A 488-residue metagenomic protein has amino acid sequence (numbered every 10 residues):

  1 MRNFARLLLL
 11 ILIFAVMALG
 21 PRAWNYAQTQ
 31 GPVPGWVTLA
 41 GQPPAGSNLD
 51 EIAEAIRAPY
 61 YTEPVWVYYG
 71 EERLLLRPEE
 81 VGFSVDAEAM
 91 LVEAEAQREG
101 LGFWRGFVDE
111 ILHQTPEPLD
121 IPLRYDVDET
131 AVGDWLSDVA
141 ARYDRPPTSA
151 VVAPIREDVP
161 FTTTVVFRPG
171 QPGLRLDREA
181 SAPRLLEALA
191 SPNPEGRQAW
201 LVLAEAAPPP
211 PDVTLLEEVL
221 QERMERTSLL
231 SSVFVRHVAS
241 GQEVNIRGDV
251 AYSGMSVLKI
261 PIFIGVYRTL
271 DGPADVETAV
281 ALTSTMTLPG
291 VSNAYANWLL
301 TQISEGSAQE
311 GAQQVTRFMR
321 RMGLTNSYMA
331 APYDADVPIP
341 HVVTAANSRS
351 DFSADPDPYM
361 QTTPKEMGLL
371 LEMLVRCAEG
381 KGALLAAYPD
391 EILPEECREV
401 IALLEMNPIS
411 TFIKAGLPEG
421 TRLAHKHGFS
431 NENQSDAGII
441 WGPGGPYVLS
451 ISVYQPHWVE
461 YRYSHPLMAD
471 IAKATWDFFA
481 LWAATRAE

Functional and structural regions predicted by a protein language model:
R2-S231, V235-G248: Surface-exposed, secretory/extracytoplasmic low-complexity segments enriched in Ser/Thr/Asn/Gly/Pro
V37-A45, P116-D126, V166-L176, A204-P210 (+7 more regions): Second-shell loop/turn segments in exported
E51, A55, V127, A131-D134 (+17 more regions): Extracytoplasmic/secreted proteins, especially bacterial periplasmic and envelope-associated proteins
I56-P64, T115, A131, L136-P147 (+12 more regions): Sec/Tat-exported extracytoplasmic proteins
V65-V67, P147-V152, E195-V202, S231-R236 (+6 more regions): Surface-exposed patches in mature extracellular/periplasmic domains of secreted proteins
L215, E277-K365, M373-R376, E391-E395: Active-site-adjacent helix/loop patches that line small-molecule binding or acyl-intermediate pockets
G241, Y252-A274, V280, L449: Active-site SXXK
E243-V244, A251, S304, Y359-T362 (+1 more regions): Structured C-terminal helix/loop/strand segments within mature extracytoplasmic catalytic/sensor domains
